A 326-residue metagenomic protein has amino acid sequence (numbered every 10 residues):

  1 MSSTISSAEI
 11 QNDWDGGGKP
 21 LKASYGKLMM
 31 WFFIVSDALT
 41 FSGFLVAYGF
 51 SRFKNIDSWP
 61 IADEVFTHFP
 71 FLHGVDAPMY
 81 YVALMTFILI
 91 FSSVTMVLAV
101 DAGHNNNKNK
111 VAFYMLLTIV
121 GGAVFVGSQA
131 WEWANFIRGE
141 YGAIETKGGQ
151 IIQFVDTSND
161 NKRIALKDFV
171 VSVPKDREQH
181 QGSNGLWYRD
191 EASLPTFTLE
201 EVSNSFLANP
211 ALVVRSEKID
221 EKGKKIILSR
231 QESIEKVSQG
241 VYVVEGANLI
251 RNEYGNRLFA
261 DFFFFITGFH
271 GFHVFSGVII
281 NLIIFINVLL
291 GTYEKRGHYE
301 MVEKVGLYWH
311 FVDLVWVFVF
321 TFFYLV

Functional and structural regions predicted by a protein language model:
M1-V326: ...captures the hydrophobic TM-helix bundle architecture rather than a specific catalytic motif, and can also fire on
